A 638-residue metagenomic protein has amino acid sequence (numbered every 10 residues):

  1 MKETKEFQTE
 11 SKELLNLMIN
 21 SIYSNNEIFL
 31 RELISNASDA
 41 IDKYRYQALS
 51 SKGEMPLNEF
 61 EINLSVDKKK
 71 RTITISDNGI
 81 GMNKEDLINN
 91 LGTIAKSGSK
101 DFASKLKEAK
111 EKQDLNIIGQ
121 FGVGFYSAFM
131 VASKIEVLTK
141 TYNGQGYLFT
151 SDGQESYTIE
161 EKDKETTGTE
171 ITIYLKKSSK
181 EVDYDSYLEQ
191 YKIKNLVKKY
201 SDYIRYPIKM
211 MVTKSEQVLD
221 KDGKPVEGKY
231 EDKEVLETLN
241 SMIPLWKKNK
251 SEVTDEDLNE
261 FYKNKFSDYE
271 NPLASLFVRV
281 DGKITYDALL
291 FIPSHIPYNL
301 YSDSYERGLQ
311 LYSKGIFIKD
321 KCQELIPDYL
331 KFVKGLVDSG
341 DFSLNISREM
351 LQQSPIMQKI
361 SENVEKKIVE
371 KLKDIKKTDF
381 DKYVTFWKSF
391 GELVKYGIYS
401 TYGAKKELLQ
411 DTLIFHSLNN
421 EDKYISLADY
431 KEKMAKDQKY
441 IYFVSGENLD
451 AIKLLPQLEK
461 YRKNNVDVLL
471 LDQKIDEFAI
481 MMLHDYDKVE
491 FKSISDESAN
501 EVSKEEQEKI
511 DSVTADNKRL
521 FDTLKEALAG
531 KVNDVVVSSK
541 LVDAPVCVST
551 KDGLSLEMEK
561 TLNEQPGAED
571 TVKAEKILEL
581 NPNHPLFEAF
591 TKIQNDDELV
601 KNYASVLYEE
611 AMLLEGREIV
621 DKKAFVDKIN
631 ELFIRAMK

Functional and structural regions predicted by a protein language model:
M1-Y187, N195: GHKL (Bergerat-fold) ATPase N-terminal catalytic module, capturing the glycine-rich phosphate-binding loop and acidic
I117, I135-S156, K176-K638: GHKL/Bergerat-fold ATPase module in large chromosome/replication-associated machines
